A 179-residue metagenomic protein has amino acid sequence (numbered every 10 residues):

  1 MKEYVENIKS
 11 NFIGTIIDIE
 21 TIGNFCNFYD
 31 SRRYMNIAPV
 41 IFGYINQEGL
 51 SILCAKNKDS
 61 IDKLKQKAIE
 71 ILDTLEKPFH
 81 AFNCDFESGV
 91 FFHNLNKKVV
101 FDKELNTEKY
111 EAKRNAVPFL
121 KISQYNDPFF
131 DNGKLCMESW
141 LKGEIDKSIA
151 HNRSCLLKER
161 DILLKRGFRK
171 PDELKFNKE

Functional and structural regions predicted by a protein language model:
K2-D73: Conserved RNase H-like, two-metal-ion catalytic cores of nucleic-acid enzymes
D18-E20, E87, C155: Acidic active-site catalytic centers that drive phospho-/nucleotidyl reactions and related ester hydrolyses
N24-F25, E87-F91, R160: Short catalytic/ligand-binding loop motif for oxyanion handling, primarily in non-cytosolic enzymes, centered on
D30-R32, K56, E76-F79, N83 (+1 more regions): Conserved aromatic-histidine-acidic binding/catalytic patches
N36-A38, K97-V99, K178: A short, structural micro-pattern
E48-K121: Conserved DEDDh/DEDDy metal-dependent 3′-5′ exonuclease domain
I122-E179: Acidic, Mg2+-coordinating catalytic module of metal-dependent nucleases/exonucleases that use a two-metal-ion mechanism
